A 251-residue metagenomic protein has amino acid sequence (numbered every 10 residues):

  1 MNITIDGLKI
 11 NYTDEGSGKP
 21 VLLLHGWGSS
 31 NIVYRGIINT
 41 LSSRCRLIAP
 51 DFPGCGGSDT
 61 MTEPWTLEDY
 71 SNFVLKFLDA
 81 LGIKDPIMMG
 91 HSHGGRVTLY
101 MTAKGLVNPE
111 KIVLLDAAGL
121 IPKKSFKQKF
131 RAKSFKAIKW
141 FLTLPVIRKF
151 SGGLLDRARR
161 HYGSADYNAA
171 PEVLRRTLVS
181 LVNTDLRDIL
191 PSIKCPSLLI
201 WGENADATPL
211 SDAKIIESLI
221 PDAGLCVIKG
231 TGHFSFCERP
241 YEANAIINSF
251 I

Functional and structural regions predicted by a protein language model:
L8-G57: Conserved HGGG/HGGXW glycine-rich cap/lid loop of the alpha/beta-hydrolase fold
I48-M89, A245: Active-site loop/oxyanion-hole signature of alpha/beta-hydrolase fold enzymes
G90, G94, T98: Gly/Ala-rich beta-loop-alpha elbow adjacent to hydrolase catalytic centers
L99-K104, P109-T143: Flexible "cap/lid" loop of the alpha/beta hydrolase fold
S125, W140-K194: Conserved alpha/beta-hydrolase catalytic His-Asp/Glu region
I193, L199-W201: Short beta-strand/loop motif that positions the catalytic acidic residue of the alpha/beta-hydrolase fold
N204-T208: Acidic catalytic loop of the alpha/beta-hydrolase fold
T231-P240: Catalytic histidine-centered segment of alpha/beta-hydrolase-like enzymes
